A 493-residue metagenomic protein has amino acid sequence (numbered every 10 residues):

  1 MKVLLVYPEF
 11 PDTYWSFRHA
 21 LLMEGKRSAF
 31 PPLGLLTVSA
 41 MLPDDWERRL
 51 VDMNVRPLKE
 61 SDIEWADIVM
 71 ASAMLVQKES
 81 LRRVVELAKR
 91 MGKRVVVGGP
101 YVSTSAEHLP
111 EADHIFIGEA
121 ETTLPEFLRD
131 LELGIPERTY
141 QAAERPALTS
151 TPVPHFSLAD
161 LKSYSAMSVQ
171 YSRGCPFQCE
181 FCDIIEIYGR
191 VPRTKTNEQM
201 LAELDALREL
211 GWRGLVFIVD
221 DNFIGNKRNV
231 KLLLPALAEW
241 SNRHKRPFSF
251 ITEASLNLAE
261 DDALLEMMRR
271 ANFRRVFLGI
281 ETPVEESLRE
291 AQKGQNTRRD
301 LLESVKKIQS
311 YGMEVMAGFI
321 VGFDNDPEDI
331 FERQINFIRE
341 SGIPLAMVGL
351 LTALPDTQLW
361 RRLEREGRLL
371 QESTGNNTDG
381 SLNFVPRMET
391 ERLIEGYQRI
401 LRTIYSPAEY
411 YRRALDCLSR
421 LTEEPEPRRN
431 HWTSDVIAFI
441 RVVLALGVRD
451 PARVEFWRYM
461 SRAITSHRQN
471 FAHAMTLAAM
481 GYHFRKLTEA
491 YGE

Functional and structural regions predicted by a protein language model:
M1-W212: Acidic, low-complexity intrinsically disordered segments
K2-L5, D12, G25, E47 (+4 more regions): Radical SAM enzyme core and accessory elements
L5, A71, I218-D220, L278 (+1 more regions): Conserved beta-strand positions
F10-S16, T104-E107, K227-R228, E286-A291 (+4 more regions): Flexible glycine/acidic-rich beta-alpha junction loops that bind and position SAM and/or redox cofactors in anaerobic
V51-V55, A142-P154, E314, D326-G349 (+1 more regions): A C-terminal junction/extension of Radical SAM enzymes
E107-E126, M267-R275, R333-V348: Structural recognition of alpha->loop->beta junctions
P152-M316, F323-N336, E364, E372: Radical SAM [4Fe-4S] cluster-binding motif and immediate context
I218, T252, L278, A317 (+5 more regions): Hydrophobic, well-ordered secondary-structure elements that form the walls of internal hydrophobic environments
